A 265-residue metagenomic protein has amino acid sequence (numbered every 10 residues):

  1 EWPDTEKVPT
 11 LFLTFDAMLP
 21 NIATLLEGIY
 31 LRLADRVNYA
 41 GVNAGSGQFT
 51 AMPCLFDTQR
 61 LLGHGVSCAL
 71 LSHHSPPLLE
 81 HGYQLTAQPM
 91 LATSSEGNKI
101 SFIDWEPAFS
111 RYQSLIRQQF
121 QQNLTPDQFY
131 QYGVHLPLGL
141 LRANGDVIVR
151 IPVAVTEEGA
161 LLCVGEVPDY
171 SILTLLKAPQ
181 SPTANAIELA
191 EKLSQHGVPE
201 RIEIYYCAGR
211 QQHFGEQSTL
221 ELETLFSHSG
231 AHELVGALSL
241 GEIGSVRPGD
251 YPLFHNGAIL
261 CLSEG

Functional and structural regions predicted by a protein language model:
E1-H232, A237-G265: Small-residue-enriched flexible segments
